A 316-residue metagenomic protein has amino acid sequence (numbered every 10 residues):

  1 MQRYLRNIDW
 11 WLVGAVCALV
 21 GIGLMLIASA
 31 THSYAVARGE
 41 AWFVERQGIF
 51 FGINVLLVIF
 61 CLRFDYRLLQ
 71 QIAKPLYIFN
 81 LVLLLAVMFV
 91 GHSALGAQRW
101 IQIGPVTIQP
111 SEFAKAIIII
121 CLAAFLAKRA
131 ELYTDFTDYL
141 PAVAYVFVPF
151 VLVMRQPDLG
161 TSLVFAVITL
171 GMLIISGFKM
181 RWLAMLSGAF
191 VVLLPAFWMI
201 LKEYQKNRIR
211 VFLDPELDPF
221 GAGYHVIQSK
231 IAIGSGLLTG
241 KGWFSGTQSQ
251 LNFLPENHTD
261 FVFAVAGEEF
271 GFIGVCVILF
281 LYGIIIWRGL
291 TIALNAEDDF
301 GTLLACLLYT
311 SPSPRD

Functional and structural regions predicted by a protein language model:
R3-V16: N-terminal membrane topogenic signal
Y4, F212, A232: Residues that form generic nucleotide/phosphate-binding pockets
R6-N7, R38, T239: Acidic, low-complexity intrinsically disordered regions
D9-W10, R181, G242: Residues in intrinsically disordered, low-complexity segments of regulatory proteins
V13-S29, Y34-H225, A264-S311, R315: Hydrophobic alpha-helical transmembrane segments of multi-pass inner membrane proteins, especially in bacterial systems
P215-T259, F270-G274: TM-adjacent membrane-interface loops and short helices in multi-pass inner/ER membrane proteins
